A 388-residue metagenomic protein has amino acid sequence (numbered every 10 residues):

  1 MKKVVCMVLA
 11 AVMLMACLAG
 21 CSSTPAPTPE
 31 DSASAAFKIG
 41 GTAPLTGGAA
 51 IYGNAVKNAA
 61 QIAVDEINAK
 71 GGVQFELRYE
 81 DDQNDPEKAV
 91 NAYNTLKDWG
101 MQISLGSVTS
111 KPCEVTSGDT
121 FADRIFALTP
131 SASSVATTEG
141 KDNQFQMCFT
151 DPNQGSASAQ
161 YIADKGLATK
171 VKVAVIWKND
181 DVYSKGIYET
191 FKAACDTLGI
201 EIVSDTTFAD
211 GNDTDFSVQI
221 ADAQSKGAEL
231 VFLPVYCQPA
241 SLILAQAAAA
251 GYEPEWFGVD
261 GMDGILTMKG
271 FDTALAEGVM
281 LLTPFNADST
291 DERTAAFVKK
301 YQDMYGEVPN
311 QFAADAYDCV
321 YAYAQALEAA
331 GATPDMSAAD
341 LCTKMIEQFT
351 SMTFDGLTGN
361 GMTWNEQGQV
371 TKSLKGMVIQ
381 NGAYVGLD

Functional and structural regions predicted by a protein language model:
M1-L9: Positively charged n-region of N-terminal signal peptides that target proteins for export
A16-G20: C-terminal motif of bacterial Sec signal peptides marking the signal peptidase cleavage site
S22-D388: Extracytosolic ligand-binding ectodomains
